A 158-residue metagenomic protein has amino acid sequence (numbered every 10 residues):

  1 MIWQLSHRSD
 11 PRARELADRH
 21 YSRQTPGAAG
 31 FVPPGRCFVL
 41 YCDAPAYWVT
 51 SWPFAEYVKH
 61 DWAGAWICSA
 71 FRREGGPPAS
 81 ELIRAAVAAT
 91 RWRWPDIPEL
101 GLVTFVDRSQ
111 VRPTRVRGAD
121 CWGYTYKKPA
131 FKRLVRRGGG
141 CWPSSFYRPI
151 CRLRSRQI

Functional and structural regions predicted by a protein language model:
M1-Q110, V116-D120, Y124-I158: Non-catalytic substrate-recognition and accessory regions of acyl/acetyltransferase enzymes
